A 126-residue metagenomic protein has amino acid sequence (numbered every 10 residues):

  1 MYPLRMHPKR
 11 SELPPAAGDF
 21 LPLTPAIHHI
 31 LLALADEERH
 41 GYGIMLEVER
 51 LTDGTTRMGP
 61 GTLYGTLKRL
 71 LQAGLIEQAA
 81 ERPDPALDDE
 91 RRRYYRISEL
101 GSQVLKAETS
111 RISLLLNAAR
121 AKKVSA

Functional and structural regions predicted by a protein language model:
M1-K9, P15, L100-A126: Amphipathic alpha-helical dimerization/coiled-coil segments that flank or bridge DNA-binding/regulatory modules
A16-F20, R82-P85: Short beta-strand/turn micro-motifs at beta-sheet edges
A17-T62: N-terminal helix-turn-helix DNA-binding core of bacterial DNA-binding proteins
V48, T52, A80-R82, E99-G101: Short, well-ordered turn and helix-capping elements at secondary-structure junctions
L63-L70: Basic amphipathic alpha-helical segments that dock to polyanions
L71-D88, R96: Beta-hairpin "wing" of winged helix-turn-helix
R91: Exposed loop/turn and edge beta-strand positions of beta-sandwich/beta-sheet ligand-binding modules
